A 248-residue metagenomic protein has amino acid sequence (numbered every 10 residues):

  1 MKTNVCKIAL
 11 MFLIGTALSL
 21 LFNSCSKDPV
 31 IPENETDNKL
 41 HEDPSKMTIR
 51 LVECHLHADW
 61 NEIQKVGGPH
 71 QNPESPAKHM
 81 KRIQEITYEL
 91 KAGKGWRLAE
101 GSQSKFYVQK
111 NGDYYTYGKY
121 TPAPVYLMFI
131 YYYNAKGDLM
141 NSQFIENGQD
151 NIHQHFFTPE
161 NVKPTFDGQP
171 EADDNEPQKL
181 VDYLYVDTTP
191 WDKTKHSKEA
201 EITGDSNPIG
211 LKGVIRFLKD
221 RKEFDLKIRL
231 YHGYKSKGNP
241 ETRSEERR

Functional and structural regions predicted by a protein language model:
K2-V5, L18-I49: Bacterial Sec-dependent N-terminal signal peptides
T36-A92: N-terminal leader/pro-regions and domain N-caps
K78-K119: N-terminal edge beta-strand
A123-M128: Short beta-strand segments enriched for Tyr within beta-sheet-rich domains, predominantly fibronectin type III
A135-N141, G233-E241: Short acidic/polar inter-strand loop motif in beta-rich domains
D138-H196: Extended, polar beta-sheet/loop recognition surfaces of beta-rich domains that mediate binding to diverse ligands
S197-R221, G233: Short, hydrophobic beta-strand segments
E246-R247: Conserved small/polar residues in nucleotide/adenosyl-binding loops
